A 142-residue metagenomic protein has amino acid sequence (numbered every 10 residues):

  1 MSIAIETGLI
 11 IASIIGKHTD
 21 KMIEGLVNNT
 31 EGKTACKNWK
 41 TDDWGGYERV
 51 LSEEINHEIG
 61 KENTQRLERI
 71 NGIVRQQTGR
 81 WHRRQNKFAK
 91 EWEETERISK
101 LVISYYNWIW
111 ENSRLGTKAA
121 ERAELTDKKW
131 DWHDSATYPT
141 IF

Functional and structural regions predicted by a protein language model:
M1-F142: Residue-level recognition of single "structural anchor" positions that define or cap local secondary structure
